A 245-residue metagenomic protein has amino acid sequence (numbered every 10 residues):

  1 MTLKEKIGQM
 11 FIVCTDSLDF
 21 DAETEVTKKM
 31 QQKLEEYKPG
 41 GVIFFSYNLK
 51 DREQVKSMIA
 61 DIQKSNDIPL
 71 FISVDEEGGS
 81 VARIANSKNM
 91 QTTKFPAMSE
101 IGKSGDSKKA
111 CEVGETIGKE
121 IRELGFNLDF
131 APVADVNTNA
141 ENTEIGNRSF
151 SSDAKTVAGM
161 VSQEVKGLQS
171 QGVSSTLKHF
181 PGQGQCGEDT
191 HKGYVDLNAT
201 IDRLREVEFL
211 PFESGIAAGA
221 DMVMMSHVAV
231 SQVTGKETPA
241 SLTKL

Functional and structural regions predicted by a protein language model:
M1-P39: N-terminal basic, low-complexity leaders that serve as flexible interaction/assembly modules and, when applicable, as
T2, F20-V26, Y47-V74, S80-I84 (+2 more regions): Second-shell residues forming the walls of enzyme active-site clefts
G8-T15, G40-F44, L70-E76, L128-P132 (+2 more regions): Hydrophobic faces of well-ordered beta-strands that scaffold small-molecule active sites in alpha/beta enzyme cores
D19-E35, K109-E120, R203-F212: Short, acidic/polar
Q32-N48, Q232: A short aromatic-anchored loop/beta-hairpin motif
F71-C111: Substrate-binding cleft of extracellular glycoside hydrolase catalytic domains
M98-F126, A131-K155, V161-V165: A substrate-binding/cap region within the structured catalytic cores of diverse enzymes
